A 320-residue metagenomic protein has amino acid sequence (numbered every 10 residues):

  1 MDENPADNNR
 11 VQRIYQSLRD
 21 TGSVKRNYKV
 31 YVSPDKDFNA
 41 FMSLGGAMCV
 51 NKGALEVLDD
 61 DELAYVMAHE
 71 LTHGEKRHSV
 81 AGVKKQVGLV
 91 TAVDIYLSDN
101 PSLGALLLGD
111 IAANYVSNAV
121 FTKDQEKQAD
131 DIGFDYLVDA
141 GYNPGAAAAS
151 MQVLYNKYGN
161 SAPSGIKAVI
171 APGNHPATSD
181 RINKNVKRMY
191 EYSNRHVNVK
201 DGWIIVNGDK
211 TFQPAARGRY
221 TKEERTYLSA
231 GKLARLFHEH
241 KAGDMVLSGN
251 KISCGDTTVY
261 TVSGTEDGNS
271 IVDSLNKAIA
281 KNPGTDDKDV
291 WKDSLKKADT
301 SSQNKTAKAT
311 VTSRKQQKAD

Functional and structural regions predicted by a protein language model:
M1-G88, D94, D139-A140, N160-I166: Peri-catalytic and regulatory segments of divalent metal-dependent proteins
M1-N9, D61, K76-Q86, L106 (+2 more regions): Active-site metal-coordination segments of metallo-dependent hydrolases
D7-I14, A242-V259: Short, structured surface segments that line ligand/substrate-binding pockets
N8-Q16, D60, A64-A68, L89 (+11 more regions): Extracytoplasmic/secreted envelope proteins and their assembly/folding machinery, especially bacterial periplasmic
Q16, D35-K36, G45-G46, G53-L55 (+8 more regions): Solvent-exposed coil/turn segments that connect beta secondary-structure elements in extracytoplasmic/periplasmic
D20-N27, Y31-S33, K123-D131, D135-E239 (+2 more regions): C-terminal capping/extension segments of zinc metalloprotease domains
H78-I111, M151: Post-HEXXH active-site segment of zinc metalloproteases
T211, R217, S248-K277: N-terminal non-catalytic structural scaffold regions of very large proteins
